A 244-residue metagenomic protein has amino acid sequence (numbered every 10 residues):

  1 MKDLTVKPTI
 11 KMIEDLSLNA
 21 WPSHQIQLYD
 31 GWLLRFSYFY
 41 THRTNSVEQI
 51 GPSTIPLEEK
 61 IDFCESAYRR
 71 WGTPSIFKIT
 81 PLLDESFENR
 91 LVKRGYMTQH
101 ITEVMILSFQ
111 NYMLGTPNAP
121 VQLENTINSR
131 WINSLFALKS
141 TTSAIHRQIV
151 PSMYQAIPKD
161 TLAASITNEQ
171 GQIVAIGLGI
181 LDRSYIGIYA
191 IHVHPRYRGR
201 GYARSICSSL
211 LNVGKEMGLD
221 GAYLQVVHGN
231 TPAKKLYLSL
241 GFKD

Functional and structural regions predicted by a protein language model:
M1-D15, E48, T102, Y112-I149 (+2 more regions): Short amphipathic alpha-helix that is part of the acyltransferase structural core
M1-R70, L83-D84, E88: N-terminal charged segments
L18-Q25, G72-P74, F87, Q99-I101 (+2 more regions): A short helix-loop-beta-strand connector motif used in the catalytic cores of GNAT acetyltransferases and, in some
I55-S129: Acyl-donor-binding surface of acyltransferase catalytic domains
L57-E65, A190-P195, G199-E216, K235-S239: Conserved acetyl-CoA-binding loop-helix of GNAT-fold acetyltransferases
W71-T80, G214-Q225: Conserved GNAT acetyl-CoA-binding A-motif
K78-E85, L224-K234: Conserved beta-strand-loop-alpha-helix junction that forms the acyl-donor binding cleft
H146-H194: A conserved beta-strand-loop-helix scaffold within acyl/acetyltransferase catalytic domains
